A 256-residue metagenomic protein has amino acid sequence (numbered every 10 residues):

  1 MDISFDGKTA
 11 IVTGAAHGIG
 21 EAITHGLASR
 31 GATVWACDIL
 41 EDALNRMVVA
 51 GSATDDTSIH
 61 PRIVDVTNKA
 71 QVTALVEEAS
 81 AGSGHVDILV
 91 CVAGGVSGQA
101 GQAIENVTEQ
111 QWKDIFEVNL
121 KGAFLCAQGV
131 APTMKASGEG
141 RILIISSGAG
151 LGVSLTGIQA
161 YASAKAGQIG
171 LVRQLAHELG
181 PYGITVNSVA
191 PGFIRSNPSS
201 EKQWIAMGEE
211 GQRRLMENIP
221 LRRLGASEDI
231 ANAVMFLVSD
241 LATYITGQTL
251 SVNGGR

Functional and structural regions predicted by a protein language model:
I3-W35: Canonical Rossmann dinucleotide-binding motif of NAD(H)/NADP(H)-dependent dehydrogenases/reductases, specifically
A100-I104, T108-K113, L215: Substrate-binding pocket helix/loop in short-chain dehydrogenase/reductase
A127, A164, V172: Active-site helix of classical SDR
P132, L151, H177-E178, T243: Alpha-helical segment proximal to the catalytic Tyr-Lys
S147: Residue(s) in the substrate-gating loop at a strand-loop-helix junction that position the organic substrate next
G180, T185, A190, I245-G247: Short, small/polar-rich loop/turn modules that mediate ligand/substrate recognition or access, typified
P181, F193-I219: A glycine/serine/threonine-rich, flexible loop-to-helix segment that serves as the NAD(P) cofactor-binding "lid"
